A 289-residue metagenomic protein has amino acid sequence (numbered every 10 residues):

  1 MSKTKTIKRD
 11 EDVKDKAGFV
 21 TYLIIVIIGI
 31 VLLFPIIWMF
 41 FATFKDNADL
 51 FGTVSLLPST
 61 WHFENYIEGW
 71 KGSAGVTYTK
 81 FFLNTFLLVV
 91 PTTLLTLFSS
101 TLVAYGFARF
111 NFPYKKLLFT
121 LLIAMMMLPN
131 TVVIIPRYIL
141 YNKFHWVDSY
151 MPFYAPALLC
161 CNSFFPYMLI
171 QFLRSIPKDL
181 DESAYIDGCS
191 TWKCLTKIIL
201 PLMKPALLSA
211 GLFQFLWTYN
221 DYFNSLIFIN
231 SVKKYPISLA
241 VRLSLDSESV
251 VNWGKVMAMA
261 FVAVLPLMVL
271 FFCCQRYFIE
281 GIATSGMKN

Functional and structural regions predicted by a protein language model:
S2-T4: Hydrophobic alpha-helical segments that drive targeting, anchoring, or assembly
T6-V13, A17-N289: A structural signal for multi-pass alpha-helical bundles of membrane permease subunits that mediate small-molecule
